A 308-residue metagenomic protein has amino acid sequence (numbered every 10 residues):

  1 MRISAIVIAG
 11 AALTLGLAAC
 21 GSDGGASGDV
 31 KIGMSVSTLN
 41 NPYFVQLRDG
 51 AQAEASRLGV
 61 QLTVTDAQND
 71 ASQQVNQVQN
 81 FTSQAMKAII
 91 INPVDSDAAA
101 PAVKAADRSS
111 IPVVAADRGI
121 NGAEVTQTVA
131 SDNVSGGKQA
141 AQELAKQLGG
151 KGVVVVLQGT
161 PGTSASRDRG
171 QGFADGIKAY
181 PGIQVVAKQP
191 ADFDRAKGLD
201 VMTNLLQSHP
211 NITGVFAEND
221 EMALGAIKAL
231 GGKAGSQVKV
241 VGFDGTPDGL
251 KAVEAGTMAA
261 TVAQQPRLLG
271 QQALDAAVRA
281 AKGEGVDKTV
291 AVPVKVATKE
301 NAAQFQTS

Functional and structural regions predicted by a protein language model:
R2-A9, L13, A19-S308: A residue-level marker of the well-folded mature domains of exported/periplasmic proteins
